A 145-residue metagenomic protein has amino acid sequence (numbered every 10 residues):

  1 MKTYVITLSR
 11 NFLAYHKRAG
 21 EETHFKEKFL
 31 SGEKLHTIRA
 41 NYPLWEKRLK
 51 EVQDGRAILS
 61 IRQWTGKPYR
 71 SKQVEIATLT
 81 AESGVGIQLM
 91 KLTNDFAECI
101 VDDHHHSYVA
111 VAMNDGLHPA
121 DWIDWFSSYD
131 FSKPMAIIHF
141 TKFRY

Functional and structural regions predicted by a protein language model:
M1-Y145: Structured alpha/beta reader/binder surfaces that contact nucleic acids or chromatin modification marks
